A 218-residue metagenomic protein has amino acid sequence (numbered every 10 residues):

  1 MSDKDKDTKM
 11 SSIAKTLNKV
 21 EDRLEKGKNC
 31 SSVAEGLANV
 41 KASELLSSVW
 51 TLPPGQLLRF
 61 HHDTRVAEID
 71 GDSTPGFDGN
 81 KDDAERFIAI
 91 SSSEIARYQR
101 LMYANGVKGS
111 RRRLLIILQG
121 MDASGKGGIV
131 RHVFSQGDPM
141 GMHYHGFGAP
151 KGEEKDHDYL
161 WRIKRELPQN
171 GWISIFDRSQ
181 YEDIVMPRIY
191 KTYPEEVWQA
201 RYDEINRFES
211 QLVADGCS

Functional and structural regions predicted by a protein language model:
A14, N18-E21, E25, A34: Residue-level detector of alpha-helical secondary structure
A34-E94: Charged, amphipathic alpha-helical linker segments immediately N-terminal to NTP-binding catalytic cores
D82-D83, H145-F147, G152-V197: Conserved nucleotide-sensing/catalytic segment adjacent to the nucleotide-binding pocket in NTP-handling enzymes
R97-V107: Pre-Walker A adenine-sensing motif
S110-L115, G171: Pre-Walker A (Motif I) flank of P-loop NTPase domains
L118-V133: Glycine-rich phosphate-binding P-loop
Q136-Y144: Post-Walker A helix-loop "phosphate-sensing" segment adjacent to the P-loop in P-loop NTPases
W198-G216: Substrate-engagement module of ASCE P-loop NTPases
